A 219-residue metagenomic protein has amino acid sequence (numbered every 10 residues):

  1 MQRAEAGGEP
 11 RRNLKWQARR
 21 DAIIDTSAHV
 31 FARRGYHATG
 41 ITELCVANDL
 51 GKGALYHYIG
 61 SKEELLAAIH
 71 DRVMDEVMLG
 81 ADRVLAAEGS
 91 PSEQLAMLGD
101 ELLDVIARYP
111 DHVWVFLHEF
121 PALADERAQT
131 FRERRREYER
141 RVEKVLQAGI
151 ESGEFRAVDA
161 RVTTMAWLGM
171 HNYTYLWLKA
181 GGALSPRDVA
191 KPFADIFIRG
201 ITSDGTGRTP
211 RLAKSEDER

Functional and structural regions predicted by a protein language model:
M1-G7, E101-D104, R108, E139-E151 (+2 more regions): C-terminal peripheral helix-coil segments that are non-catalytic and often amphipathic
W16, I24, L66, H70 (+4 more regions): Amphipathic, non-transmembrane alpha-helical scaffold segments
A22, T26, V30-E64, A68: Helix-turn-helix
A68, D82-D111, T163-W167, A190 (+1 more regions): Hydrophobic alpha-helical connector segments
D75-D82, E126-E151, R161-M165, D188: Amphipathic alpha-helical packing segments from all-alpha helical-bundle domains
Q94, A107-E126, L176: Amphipathic alpha-helical segments used for helix-helix packing
W114-L117, V158, R208-R211: Short, hydrophobic secondary-structure boundary micro-motifs
